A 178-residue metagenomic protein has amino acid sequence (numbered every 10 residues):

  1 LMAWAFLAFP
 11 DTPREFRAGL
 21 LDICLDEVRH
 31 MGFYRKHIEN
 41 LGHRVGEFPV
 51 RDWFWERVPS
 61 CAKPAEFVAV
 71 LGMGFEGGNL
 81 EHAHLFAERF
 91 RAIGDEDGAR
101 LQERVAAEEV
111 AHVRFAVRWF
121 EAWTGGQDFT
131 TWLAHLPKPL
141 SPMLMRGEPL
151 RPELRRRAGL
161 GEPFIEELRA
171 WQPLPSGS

Functional and structural regions predicted by a protein language model:
L1-S178: Non-heme di-metal
